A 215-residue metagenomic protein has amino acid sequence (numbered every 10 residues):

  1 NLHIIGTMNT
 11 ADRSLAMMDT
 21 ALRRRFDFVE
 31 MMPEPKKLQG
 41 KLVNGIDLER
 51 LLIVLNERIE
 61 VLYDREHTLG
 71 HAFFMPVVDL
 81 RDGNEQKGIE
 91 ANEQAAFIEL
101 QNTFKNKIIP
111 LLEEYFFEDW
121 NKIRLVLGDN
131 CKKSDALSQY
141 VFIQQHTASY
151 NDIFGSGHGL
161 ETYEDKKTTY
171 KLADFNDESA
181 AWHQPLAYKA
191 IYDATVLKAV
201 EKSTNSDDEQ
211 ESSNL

Functional and structural regions predicted by a protein language model:
N1-L215: C-terminal regulatory/interaction module of P-loop NTP-utilizing enzymes
